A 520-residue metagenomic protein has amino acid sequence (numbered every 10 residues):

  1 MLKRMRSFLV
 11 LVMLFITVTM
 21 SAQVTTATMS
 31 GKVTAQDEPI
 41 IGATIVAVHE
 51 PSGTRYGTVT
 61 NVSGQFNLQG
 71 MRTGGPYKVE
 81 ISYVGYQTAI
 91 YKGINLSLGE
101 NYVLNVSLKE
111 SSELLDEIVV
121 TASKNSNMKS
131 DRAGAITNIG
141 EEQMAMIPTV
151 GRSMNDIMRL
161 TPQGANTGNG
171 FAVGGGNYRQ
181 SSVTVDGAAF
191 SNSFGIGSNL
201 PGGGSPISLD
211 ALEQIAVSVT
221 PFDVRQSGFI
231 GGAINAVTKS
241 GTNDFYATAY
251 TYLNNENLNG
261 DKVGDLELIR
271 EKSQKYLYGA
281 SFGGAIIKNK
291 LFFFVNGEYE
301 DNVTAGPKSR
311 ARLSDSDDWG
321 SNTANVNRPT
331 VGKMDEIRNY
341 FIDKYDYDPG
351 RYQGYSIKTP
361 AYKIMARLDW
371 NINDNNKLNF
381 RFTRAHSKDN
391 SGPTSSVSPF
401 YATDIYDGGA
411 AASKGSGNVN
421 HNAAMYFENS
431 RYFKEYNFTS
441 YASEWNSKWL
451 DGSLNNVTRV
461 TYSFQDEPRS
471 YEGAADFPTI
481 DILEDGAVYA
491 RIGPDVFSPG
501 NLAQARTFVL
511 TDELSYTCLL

Functional and structural regions predicted by a protein language model:
S21-S123: Periplasm-facing N-terminal accessory domains of Gram-negative outer-membrane beta-barrel systems
Q23, T60, Q226-G228, R270-K275 (+4 more regions): Short sequence motifs at beta-strands and strand-loop junctions characteristic of Gram-negative outer-membrane
N61, Q87, K92-N105, D116-S240 (+3 more regions): Periplasmic N-terminal accessory/gating domains of Gram-negative outer-membrane beta-barrel systems
A122, A249-N255, V295-Y299, F380-R384 (+1 more regions): Transmembrane beta-barrel strands of outer-membrane/channel proteins
M154, R179-S181, A211, G241-F245 (+5 more regions): Outer-envelope beta-barrel architecture signal
G197-S198, L209-A216, V224-N235, K239-D335 (+1 more regions): Outer-membrane beta-barrel translocator/receptor signature
V219, T238, G284-I286, W370-I372 (+2 more regions): Residue-level signature of outer-membrane beta-barrel architecture
P360, D374-L520: Replace "related TpsB outer-membrane translocases also match" with "some related outer-membrane beta-barrels such as
